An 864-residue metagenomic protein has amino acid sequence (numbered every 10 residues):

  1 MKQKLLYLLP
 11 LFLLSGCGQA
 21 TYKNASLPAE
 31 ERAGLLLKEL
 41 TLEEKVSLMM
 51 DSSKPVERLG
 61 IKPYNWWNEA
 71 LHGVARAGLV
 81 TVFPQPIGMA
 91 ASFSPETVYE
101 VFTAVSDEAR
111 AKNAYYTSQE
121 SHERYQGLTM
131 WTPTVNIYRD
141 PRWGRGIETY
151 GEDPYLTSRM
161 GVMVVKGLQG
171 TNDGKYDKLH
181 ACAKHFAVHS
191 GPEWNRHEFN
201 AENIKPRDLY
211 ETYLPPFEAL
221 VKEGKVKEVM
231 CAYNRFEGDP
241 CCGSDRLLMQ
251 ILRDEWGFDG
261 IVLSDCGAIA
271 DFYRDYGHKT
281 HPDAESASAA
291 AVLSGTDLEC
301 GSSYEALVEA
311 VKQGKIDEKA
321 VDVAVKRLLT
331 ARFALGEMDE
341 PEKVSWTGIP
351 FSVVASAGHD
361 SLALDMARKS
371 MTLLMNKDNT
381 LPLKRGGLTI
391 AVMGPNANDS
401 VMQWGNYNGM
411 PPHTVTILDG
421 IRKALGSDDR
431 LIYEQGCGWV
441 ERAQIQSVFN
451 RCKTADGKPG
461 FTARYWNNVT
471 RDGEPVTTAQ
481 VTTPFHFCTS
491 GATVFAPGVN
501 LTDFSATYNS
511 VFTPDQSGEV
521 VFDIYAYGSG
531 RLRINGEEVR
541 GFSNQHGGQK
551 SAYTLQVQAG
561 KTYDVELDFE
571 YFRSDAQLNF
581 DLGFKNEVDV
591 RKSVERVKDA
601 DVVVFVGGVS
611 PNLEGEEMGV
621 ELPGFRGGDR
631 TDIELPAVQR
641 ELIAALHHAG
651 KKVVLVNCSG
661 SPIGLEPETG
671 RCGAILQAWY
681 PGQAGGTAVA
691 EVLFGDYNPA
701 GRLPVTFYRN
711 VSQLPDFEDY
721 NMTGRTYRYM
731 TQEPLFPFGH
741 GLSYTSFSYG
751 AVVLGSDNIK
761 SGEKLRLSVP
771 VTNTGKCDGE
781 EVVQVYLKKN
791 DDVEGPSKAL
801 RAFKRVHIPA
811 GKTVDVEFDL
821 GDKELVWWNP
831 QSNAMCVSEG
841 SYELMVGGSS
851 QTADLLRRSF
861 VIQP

Functional and structural regions predicted by a protein language model:
M1-T21: Bacterial Sec-dependent N-terminal signal peptides
C17-W828, A834-T852, Q863: Glycoside hydrolase catalytic-domain context in secreted enzymes
A853-R858: Extracellular and select intracellular beta-sandwich modules with Ser/Thr-enriched, small-residue motifs on
